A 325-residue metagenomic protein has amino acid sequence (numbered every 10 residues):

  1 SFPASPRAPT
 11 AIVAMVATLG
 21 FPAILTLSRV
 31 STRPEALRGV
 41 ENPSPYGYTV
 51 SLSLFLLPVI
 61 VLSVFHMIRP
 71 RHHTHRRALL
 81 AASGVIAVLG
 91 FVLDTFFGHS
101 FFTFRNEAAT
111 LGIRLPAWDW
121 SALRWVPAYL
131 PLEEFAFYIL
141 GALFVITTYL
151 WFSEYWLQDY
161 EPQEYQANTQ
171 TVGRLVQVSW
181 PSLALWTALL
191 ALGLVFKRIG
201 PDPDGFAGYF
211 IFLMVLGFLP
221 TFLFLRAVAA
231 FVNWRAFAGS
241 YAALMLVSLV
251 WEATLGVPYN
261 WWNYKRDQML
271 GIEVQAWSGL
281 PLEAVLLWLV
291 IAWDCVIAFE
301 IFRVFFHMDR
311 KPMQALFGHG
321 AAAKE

Functional and structural regions predicted by a protein language model:
S1-E325: Aromatic-rich, lipid-facing transmembrane alpha helices and their immediate juxtamembrane interface loops in integral
